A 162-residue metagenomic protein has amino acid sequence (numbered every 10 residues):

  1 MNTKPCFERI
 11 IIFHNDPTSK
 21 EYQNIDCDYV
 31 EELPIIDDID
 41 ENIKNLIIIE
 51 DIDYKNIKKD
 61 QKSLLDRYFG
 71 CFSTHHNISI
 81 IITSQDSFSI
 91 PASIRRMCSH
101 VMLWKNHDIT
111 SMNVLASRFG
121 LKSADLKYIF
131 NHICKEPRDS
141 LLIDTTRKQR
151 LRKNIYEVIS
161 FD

Functional and structural regions predicted by a protein language model:
M1-P5, N15-S19, Y29-A124: Conserved P-loop NTPase motor cores
N2-P5, Q61, N113-D162: P-loop NTPase motor core of the ASCE superfamily
I10: An amphipathic, basic-hydrophobic helix/alpha-beta surface used to engage anionic, phosphate-rich ligands or surfaces
D26: Short, small/polar-rich loop/turn modules that mediate ligand/substrate recognition or access, typified
